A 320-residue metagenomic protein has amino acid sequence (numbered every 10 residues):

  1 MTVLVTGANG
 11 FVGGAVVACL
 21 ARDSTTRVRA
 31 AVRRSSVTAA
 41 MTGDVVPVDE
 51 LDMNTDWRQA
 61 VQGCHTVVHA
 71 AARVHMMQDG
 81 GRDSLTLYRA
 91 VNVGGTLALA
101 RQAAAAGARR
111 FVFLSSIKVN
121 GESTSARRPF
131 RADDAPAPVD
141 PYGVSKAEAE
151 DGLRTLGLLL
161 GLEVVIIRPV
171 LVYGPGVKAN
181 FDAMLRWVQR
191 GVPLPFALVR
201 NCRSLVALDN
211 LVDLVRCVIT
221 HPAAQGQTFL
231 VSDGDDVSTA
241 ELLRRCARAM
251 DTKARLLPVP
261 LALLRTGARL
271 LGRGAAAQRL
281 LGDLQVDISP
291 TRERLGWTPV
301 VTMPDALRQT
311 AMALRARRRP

Functional and structural regions predicted by a protein language model:
V3-D23: N-terminal Rossmann NAD(P)H-binding glycine-rich loop of SDR-like oxidoreductase domains
S36, V48-G94, A98, Q102 (+1 more regions): NAD(P)H-binding glycine-rich loop region in Rossmannoid oxidoreductase-like domains and their noncatalytic homologs
R82-A90, T124-V172, P193-L194: Catalytic helix-loop patch of NAD(P)-dependent Rossmann-fold dehydrogenases
L97-P141: Conserved Rossmann-fold NAD(P)-dependent oxidoreductase catalytic core, especially the SDR/UDP-sugar
G174, F196-C202, F229-D236, R245-D251 (+1 more regions): Glycine-rich Rossmann NAD(P)(H)-binding loop
V177-A183, A197-T220, G226-L230: Substrate-positioning beta->alpha
L208, E241, G267-T298, Q309: Conserved C-terminal active-site "lid" loop/helix of NAD(P)H-dependent oxidoreductases that clamps the redox cofactor
C217-A275, P304, R308-A311, R317-P320: Mid/C-terminal beta-alpha module of Rossmann-like enzyme folds, strongest in SDR-family dehydrogenases/epimerases
